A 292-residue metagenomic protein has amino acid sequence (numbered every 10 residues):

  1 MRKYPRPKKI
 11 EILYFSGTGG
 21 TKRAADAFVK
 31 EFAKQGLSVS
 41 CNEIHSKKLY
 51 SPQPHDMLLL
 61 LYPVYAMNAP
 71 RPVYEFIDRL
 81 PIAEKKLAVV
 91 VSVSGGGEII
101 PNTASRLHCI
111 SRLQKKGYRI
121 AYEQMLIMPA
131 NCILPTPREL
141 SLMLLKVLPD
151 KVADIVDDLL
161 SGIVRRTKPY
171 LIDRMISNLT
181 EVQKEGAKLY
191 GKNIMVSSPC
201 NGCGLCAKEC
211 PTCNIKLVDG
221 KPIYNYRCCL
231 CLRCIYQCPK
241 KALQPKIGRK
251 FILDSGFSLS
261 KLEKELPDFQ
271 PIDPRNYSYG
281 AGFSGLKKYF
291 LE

Functional and structural regions predicted by a protein language model:
M1-I10, T18-A24, E31-E43, L49-Y62 (+3 more regions): FMN-binding flavodoxin-like domain, especially the glycine-rich phosphate-binding loop
V39, N193-M195, L243, P271: Generic preference for hydrophobic/aromatic residues in regular secondary structure cores
R174-P211: A mid-sequence, solvent-exposed acidic-amphipathic segment
V196, N201-C229, R233-K250: Iron-sulfur cluster-binding cysteine motifs and their immediate structural context in ferredoxin-like electron-transfer
